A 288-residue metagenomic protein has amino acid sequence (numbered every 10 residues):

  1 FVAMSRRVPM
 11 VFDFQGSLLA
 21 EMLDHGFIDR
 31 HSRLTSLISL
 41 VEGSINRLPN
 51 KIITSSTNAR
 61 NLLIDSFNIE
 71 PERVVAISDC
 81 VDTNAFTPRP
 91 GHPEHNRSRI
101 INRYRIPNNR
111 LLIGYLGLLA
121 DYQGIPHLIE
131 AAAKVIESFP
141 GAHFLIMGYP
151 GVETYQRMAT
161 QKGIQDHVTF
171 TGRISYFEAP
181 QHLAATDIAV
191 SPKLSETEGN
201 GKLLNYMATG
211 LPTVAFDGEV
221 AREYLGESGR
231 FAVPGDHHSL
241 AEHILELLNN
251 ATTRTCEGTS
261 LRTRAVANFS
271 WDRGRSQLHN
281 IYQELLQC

Functional and structural regions predicted by a protein language model:
M4-S5, L18-L19, S32-I52, S66: Membrane-proximal helix-turn-helix segments that form the acceptor-binding/catalytic region of lipid-linked
N50, H167, Q181-E198, L211: Acidic donor-binding loop of glycosyltransferase active sites
N58, C80: Carbohydrate-associated surface elements
T87-I106, T253: A short helix/loop element that forms part of the nucleotide-sugar donor recognition site in Leloir-type
P107-A132, L145: Conserved donor-binding/catalytic core segment of Leloir-type glycosyltransferases
L116, H143-Q156: Glycosyltransferase donor-sugar binding loop
T154-E178: Nucleotide-activated donor-binding/catalytic signature segment of Leloir-type glycosyltransferases, i.e., the conserved
G229-H238, E246-T252: Conserved acidic donor-binding segment of nucleotide-sugar-dependent glycosyltransferases
